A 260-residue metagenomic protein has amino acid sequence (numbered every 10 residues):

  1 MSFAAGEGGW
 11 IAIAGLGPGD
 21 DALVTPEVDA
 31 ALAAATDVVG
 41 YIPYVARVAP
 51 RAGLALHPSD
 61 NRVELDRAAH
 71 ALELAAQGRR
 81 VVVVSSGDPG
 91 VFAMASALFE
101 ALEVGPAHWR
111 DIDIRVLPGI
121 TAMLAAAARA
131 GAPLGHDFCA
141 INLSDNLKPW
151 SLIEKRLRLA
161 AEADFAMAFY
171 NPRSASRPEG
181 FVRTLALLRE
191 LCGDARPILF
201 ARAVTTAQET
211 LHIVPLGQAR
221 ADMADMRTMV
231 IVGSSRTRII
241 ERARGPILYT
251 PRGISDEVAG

Functional and structural regions predicted by a protein language model:
M1-L117, S255-G260: Class I S-adenosyl-L-methionine
S2-F3, I11-I13, R80, E162-G260: A contiguous loop/helix-start segment that scaffolds small-molecule binding in enzyme catalytic cores
F3, V91-A163: Class I SAM-dependent methyltransferase SAM-binding "motif I" and its flanking Rossmann-like core
D37, E73-Q77, E103, A128 (+5 more regions): Generic secondary-structure signature for well-ordered alpha-helical cores
V45-R47, G90-F92, M123, T205-Q208 (+1 more regions): Short, active-site-adjacent cap segments at secondary-structure transitions
R62-R67, A122, N146-K148, T205-Q208: A short acidic, often aromatic-flanked loop/helix-cap motif at beta-alpha or helix-coil junctions that lines enzyme
A69-L74, K155-R158, Q218-A221: Short amphipathic alpha-helix with an adjacent loop that forms part of the alpha/beta core around
